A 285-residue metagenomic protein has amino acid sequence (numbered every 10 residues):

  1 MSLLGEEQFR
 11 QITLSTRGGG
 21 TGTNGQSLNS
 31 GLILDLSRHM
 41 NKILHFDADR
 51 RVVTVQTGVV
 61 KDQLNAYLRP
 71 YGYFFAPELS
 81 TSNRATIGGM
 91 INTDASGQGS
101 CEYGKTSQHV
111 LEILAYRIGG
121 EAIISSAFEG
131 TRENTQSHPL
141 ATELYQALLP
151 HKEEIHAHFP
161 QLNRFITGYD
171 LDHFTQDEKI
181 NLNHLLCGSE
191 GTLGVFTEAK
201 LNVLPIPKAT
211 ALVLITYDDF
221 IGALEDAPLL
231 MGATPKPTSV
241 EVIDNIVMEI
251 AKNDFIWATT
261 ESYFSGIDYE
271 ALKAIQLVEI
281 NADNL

Functional and structural regions predicted by a protein language model:
M1-L14, L32, L36-L79, A95-E143 (+2 more regions): N-terminal glycine-rich flavin-associated loop
R17: Conserved PLP cofactor-binding pocket of PLP-dependent enzymes
N24: Short catalytic-site patches enriched in acidic/histidine residues that coordinate or position cofactors/metals
S27-L32, D254: A short, glycine/Asx- and small/polar-enriched loop/turn that sits immediately N-terminal to a beta-strand
P70, R84-T86, N163-F165: Active-site-adjacent elements of ketosynthase-type condensing enzymes
T86, T93-D94: Glycine-rich anion/phosphate-binding loop at the beta-strand->alpha-helix junction
M90-N92, S100-T106, V110-L285: C-terminal substrate-binding/cap subdomain adjacent to the FAD-binding core in PCMH-type and related FAD-linked
